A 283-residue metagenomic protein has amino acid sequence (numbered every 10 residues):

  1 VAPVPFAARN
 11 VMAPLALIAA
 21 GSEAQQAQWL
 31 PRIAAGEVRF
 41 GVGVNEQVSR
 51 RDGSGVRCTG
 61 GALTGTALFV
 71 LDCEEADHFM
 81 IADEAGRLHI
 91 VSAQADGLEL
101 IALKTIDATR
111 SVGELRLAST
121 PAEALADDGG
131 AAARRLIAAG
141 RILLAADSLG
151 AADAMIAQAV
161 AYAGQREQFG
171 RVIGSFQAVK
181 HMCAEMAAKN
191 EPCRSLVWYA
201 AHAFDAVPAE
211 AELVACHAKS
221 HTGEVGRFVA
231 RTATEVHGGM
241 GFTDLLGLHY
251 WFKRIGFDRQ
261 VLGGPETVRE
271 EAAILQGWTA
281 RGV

Functional and structural regions predicted by a protein language model:
V1, S22-A27, D72, R110 (+3 more regions): Short, structured coil/loop segments at alpha-helix boundaries
V1-A27, A35, E75: Internal helix-loop-helix
V4, L30-A157, V283: FAD-binding core of flavoproteins
A7-V11, G41, A230: Short beta-strands and strand-loop turn motifs
M12-A13, G60, R227-V229: Short hydrophobic "helix-edge" motifs at membrane interfaces and signal-peptide entry regions
L15, K104, R231-T232: A generic hydrophobic-helix recognition signal that picks specific residues within alpha-helical hydrophobic
A20-Q25, R32, G36, R135-V283: Alpha-helical interface subdomain recognition
